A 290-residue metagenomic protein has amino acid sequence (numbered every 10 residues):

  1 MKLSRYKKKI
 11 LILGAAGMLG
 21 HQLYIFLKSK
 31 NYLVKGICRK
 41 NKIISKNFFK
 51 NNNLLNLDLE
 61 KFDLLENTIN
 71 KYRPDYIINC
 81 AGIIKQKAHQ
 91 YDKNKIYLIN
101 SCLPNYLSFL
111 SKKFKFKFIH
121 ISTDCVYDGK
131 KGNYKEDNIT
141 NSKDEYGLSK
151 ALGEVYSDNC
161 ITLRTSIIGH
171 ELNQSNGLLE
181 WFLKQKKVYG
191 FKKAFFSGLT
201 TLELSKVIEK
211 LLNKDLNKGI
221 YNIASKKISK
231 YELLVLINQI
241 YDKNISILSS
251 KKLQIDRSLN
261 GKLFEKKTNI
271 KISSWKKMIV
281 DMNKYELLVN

Functional and structural regions predicted by a protein language model:
K2, K7-K30: N-terminal Rossmann NAD(P)H-binding glycine-rich loop of SDR-like oxidoreductase domains
L13, P74-C80, H120, N222: Rossmann-fold scaffold of SDR-type NAD(P)-dependent oxidoreductases
G36-S45, D58-L59, G82: N-terminal Rossmann-fold cofactor-binding loop
L57-I99: NAD(P)H-binding glycine-rich loop region in Rossmannoid oxidoreductase-like domains and their noncatalytic homologs
L98, C102-L103, C125-L163, I168-H170: Catalytic helix-loop patch of NAD(P)-dependent Rossmann-fold dehydrogenases
K143, V155-E203, E209-K210: NAD(P)-dependent short-chain dehydrogenase/reductase
V207-K210, K214-K262: Mid/C-terminal beta-alpha module of Rossmann-like enzyme folds, strongest in SDR-family dehydrogenases/epimerases
K243-L248, K252-N290: C-terminal amphipathic/interface module of NAD(P)-dependent oxidoreductases and related NAD-binding regulators
